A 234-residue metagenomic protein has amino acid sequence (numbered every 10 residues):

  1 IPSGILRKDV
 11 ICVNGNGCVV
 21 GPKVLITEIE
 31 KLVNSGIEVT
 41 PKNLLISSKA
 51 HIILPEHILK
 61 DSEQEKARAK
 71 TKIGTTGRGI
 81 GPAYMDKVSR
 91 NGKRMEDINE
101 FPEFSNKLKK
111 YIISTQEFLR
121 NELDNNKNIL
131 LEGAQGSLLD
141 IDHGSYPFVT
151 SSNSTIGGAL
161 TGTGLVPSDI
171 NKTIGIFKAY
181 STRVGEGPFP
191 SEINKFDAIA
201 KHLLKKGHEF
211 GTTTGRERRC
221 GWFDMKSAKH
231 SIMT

Functional and structural regions predicted by a protein language model:
I1-T234: Non-transmembrane, aqueous-exposed alpha-helical and coiled segments at domain scale
